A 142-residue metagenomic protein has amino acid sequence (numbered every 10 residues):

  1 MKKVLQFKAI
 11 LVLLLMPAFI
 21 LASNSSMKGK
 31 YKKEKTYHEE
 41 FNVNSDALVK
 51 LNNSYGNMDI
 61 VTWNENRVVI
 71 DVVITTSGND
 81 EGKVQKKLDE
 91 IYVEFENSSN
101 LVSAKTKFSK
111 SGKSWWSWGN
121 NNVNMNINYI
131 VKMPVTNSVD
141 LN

Functional and structural regions predicted by a protein language model:
M1-K32: Bacterial Sec-dependent N-terminal signal peptides
A22-K50, N57-D140: Acidic (Asp/Glu) and glycine-rich low-complexity loops/linkers that are typically intrinsically disordered
